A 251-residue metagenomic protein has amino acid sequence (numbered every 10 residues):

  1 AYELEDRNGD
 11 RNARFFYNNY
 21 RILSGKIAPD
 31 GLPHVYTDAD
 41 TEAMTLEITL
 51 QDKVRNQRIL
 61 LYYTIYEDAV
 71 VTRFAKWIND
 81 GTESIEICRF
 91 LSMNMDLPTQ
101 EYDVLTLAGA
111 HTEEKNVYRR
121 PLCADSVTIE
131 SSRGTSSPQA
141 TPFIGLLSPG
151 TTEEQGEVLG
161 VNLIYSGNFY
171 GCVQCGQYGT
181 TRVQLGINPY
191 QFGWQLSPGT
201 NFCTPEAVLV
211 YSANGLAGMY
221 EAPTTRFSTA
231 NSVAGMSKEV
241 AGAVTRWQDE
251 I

Functional and structural regions predicted by a protein language model:
A1-C175, T180-T181, Y190-G193: Polysaccharide-binding surfaces and accessory modules of carbohydrate-active proteins
A39, W194-A213, T224-A234: Short Pro-Gly-centered flexible turn/kink motifs
A75, G199, W247: A residue-level signal for conserved active-site and pocket-lining positions in enzyme catalytic cores
I87-F90, W194, S212-G215, M219: OB-fold single-stranded nucleic acid-binding module
T152-G156, F169-Y178, T204-M219, S232: Short charge-dense sequence patches
C203, M219-I251: An acidic-aromatic substrate-binding cleft motif
